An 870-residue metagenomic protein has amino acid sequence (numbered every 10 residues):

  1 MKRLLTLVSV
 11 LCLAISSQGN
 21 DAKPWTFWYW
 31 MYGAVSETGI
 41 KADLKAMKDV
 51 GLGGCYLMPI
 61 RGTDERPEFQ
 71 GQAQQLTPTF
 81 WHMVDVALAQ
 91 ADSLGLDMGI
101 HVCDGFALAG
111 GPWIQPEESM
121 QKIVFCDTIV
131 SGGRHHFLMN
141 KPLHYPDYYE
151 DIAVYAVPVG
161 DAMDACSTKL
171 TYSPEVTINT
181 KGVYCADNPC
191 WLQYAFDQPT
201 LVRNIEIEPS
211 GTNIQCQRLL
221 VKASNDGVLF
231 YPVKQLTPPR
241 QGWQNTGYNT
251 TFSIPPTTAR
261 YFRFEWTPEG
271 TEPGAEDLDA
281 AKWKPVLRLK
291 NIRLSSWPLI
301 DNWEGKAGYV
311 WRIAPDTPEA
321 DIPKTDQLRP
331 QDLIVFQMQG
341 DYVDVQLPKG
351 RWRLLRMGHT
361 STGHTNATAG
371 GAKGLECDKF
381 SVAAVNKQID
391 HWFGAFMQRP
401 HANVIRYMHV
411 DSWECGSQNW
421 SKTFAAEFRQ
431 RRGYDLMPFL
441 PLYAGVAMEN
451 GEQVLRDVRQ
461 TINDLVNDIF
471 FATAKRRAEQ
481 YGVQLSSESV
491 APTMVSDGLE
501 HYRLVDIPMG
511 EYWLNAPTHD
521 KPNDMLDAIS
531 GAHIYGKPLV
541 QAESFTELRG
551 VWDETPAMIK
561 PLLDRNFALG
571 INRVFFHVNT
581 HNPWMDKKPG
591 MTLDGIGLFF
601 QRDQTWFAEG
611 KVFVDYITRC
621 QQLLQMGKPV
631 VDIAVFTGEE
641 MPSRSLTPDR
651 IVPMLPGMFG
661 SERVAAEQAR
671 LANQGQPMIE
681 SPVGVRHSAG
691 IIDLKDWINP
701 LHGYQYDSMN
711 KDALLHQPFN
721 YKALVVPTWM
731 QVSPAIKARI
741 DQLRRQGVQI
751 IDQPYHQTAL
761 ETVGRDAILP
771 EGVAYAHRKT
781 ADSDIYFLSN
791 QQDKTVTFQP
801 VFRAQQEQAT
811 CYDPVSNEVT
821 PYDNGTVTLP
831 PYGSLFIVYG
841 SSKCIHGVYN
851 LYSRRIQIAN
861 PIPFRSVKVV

Functional and structural regions predicted by a protein language model:
L4, T258, G350, T828-G833: Extracellular interaction modules
L4-L13: Sec-dependent N-terminal signal peptides
I15-G394, A402-V404: Mature N-terminal, pre-catalytic/accessory segment of carbohydrate-active enzymes
K41, Q75-F106, P112-W113, F125-P174 (+12 more regions): Carbohydrate-binding surfaces of carbohydrate-active enzymes
